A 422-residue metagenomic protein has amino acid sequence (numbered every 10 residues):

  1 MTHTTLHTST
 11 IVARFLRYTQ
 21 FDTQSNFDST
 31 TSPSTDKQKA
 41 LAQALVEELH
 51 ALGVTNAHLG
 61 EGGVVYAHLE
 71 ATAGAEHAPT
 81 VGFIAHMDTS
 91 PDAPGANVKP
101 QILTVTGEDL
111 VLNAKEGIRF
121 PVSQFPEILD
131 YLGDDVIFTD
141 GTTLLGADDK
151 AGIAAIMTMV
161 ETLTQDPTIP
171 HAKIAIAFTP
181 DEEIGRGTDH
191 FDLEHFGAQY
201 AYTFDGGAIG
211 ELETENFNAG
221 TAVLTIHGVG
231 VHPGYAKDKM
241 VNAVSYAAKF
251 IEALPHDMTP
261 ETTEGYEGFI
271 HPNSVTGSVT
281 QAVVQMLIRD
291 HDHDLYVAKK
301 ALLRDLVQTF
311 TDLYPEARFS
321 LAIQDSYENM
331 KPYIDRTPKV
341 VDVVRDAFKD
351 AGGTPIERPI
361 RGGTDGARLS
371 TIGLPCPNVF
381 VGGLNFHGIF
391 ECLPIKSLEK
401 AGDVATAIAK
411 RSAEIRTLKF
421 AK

Functional and structural regions predicted by a protein language model:
T2, T8-D36, F138, Y327 (+1 more regions): N-terminal capping segment at the start of a domain
T30-A78, G82-I84, D88, V98 (+1 more regions): A non-catalytic alpha/beta surface segment that caps or lines the substrate-entry region of metallo-dependent hydrolase
A75-K173: Active-site metal-coordination/substrate-binding segment of hydrolases, especially metallo-dependent peptidases
M87-D88, R304-Y314: A common structural junction motif
D134-A147, P180-R304, Q308, R318 (+1 more regions): Midchain, well-structured core segments that form catalytic/ion-binding scaffolds
V160-I184, G265, L418: Short helix-loop-beta-strand segments that form the rim/entrance of peptidase-like active sites
V241, S245-P260, D294-T309, D342 (+3 more regions): His/Asp/Glu-rich mid-to-C-terminal helical/loop segments that flank catalytic regions of hydrolases
S245-T262, F269-H271, A317-R318, E328-P377: Active-site-adjacent substrate-binding region of metalloamidase/peptidase-like peptide-processing proteins
